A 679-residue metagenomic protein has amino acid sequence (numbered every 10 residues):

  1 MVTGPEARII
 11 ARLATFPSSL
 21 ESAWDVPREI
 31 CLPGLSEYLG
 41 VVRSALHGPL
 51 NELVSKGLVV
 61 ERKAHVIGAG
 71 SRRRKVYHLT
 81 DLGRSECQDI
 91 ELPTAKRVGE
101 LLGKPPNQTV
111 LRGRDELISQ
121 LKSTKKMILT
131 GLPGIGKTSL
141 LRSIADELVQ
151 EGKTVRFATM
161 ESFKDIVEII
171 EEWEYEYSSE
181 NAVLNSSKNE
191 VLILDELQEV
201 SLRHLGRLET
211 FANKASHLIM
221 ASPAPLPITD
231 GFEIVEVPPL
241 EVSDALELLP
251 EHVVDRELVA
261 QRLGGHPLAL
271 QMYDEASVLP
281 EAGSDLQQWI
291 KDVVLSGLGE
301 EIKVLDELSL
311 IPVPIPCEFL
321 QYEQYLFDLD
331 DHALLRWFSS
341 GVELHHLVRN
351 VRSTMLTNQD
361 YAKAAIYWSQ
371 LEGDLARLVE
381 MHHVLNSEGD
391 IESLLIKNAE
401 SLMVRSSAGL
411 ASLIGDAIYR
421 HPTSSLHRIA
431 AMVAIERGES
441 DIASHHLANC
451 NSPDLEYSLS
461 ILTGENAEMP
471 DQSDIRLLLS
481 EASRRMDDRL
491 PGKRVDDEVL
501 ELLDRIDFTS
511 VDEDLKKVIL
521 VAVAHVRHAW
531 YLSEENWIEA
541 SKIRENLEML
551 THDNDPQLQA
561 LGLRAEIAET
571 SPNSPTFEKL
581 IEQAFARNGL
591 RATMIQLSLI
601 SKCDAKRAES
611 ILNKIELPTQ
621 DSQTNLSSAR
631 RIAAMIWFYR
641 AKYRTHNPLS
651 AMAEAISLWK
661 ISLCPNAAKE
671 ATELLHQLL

Functional and structural regions predicted by a protein language model:
K56-G57, K291-M355: C-terminal boundary/linker of central alpha/beta nucleotide-binding cores
E91-G103, P280-Q287, V294-I302, R349-R377 (+1 more regions): A eukaryote-biased feature capturing mid-to-C-terminal, repeat/solenoid-rich segments of large proteins, strongly
K104-S123: N-terminal pre-P-loop "Q-motif" helix
K126-R142: Walker A/P-loop nucleotide-binding motif
L140, D230, V242, P250-K291 (+1 more regions): Amphipathic alpha-helical "lid/sensor" segments that cap RecA-like P-loop NTPase cores
V149-K164: Conserved catalytic segments around the Walker B and adjacent sensor/switch elements of P-loop NTPase domains
A182-H204: Conserved P-loop NTPase "ATPase switch" module shared by AAA+ and STAND
E199-V200, L208-E236: Sensor-1/coupling segment of RecA-like P-loop NTPase cores
